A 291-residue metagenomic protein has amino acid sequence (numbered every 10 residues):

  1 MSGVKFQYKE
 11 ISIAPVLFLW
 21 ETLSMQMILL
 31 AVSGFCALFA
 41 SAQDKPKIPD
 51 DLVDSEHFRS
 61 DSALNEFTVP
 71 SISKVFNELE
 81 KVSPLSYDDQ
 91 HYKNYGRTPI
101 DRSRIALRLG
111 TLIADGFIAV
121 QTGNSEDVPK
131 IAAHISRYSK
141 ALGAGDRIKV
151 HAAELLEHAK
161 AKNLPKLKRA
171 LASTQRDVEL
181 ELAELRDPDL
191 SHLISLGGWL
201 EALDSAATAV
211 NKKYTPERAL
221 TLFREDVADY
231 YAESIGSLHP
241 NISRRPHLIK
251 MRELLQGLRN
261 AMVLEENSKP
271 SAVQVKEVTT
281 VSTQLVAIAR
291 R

Functional and structural regions predicted by a protein language model:
Q7-Y8, Q26: Low-complexity, intrinsically disordered or signal/transmembrane-proximal segments
M25-V32: Sec-dependent signal peptide recognition, specifically the positively charged N-region followed immediately by
S33-S41: Hydrophobic h-region of N-terminal signal peptides that target proteins for export in Gram-negative bacteria
D44-L155: N-terminal Sec/ER secretory leader and immediately downstream segment of secreted/extracellular precursors
G116-G123, L142, D146, E181-L185 (+3 more regions): Secondary-structure edge/capping motif, primarily at the C-terminal ends of alpha-helices and the immediately following
A161-N241: Extended amphipathic alpha-helical interaction segments
H239-R291: A cross-kingdom marker for long, charged
